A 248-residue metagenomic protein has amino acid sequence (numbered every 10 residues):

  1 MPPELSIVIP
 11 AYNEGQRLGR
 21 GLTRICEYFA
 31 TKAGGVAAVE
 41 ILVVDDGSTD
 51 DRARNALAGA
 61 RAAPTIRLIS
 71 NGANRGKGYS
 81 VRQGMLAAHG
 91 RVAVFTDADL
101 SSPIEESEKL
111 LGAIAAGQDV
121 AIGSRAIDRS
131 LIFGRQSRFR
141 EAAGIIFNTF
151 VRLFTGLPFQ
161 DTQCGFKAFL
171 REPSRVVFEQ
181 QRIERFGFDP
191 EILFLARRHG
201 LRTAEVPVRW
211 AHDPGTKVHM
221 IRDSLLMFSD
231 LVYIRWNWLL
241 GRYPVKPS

Functional and structural regions predicted by a protein language model:
M1-E4, T149, G156-L157, Q180-S248: Hydrophobic helical membrane-anchoring modules
E14-A30: Short, well-formed alpha-helical segments that are part of the catalytic scaffolds of diverse glycosyltransferases
G21, R52-A53, V81, E105-S107 (+1 more regions): Acidic donor-diphosphate engagement hotspot in glycosyltransferases and nucleotidyltransferases that stabilizes
A33-S48, I69-N71: Short beta-strand/loop segment that forms part of the nucleotide-sugar
L42, R54-A87: Conserved donor nucleotide-binding strand/loop of the catalytic core
D45-R54, L100: A conserved acidic beta->alpha catalytic loop
N71-A87, V92, I104-F186, D213-R222 (+1 more regions): Acceptor/aglycone-binding surface of glycosyltransferases and processive sugar-polymer synthases
